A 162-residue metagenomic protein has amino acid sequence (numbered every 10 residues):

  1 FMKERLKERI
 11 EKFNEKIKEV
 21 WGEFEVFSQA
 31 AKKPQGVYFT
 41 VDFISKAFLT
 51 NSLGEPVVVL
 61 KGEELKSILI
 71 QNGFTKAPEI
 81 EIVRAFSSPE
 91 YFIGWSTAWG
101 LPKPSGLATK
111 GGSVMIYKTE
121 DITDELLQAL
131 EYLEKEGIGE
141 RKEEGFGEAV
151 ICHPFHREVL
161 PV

Functional and structural regions predicted by a protein language model:
F1-V162: Basic, Gly/Ser/Thr-rich N-terminal segments that form RNA-phosphate-binding interfaces in CRISPR RAMP
